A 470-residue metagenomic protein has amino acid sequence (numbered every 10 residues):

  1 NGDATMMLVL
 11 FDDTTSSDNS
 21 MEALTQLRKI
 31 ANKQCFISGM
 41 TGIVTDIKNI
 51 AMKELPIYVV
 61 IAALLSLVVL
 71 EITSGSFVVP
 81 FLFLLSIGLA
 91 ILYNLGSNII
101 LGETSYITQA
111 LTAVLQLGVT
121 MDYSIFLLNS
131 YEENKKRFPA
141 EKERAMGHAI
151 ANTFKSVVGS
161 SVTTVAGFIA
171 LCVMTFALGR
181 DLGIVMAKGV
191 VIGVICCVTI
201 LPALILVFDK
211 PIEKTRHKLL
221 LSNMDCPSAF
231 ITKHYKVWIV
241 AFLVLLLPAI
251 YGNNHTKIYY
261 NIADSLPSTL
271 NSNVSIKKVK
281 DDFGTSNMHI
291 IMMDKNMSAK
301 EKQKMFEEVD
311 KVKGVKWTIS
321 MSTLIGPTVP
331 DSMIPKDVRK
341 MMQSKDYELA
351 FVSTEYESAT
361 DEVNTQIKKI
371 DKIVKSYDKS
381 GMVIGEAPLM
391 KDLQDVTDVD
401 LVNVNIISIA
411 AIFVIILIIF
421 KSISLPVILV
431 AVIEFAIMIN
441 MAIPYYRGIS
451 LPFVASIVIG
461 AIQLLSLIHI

Functional and structural regions predicted by a protein language model:
G2, T112, T164-V165, S286 (+1 more regions): Short, solvent-exposed loop/turn segments at the edges of secondary structure
D3-T5, D346, K379: Short coil-to-beta-strand
M6-L10, F36, S124-F126, I290-M292 (+2 more regions): Soluble periplasmic/extracytoplasmic beta-strand elements of cell-envelope proteins
T14-T25, F36, L266-T269, I290 (+2 more regions): Solvent-exposed, non-transmembrane alpha-helical starts
T15-Y260, T365, K375-I468: Membrane-embedded transmembrane helical bundles of large multi-pass transporters/channels
P227-F230, H234-E355: Juxtamembrane segments of multi-pass membrane proteins
